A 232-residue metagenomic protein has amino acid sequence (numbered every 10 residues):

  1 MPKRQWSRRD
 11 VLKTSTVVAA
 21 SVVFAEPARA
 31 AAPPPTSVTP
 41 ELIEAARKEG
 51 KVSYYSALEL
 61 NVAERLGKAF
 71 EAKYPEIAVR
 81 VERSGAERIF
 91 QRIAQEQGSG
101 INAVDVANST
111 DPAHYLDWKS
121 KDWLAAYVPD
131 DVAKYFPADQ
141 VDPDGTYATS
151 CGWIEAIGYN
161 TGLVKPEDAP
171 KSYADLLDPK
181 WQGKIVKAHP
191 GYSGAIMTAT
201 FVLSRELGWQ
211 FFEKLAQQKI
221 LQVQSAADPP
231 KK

Functional and structural regions predicted by a protein language model:
M1-D10, T14-A25: N-terminal secretory signal peptides
K13, P40-E44, K48, K68 (+5 more regions): Replace "anionic and nucleotidyl ligands
A28: Lipolytic serine-hydrolase domain surface
A31-P33: Boundary of Sec targeting at the N-terminus
T36-R47, K51-E76, I157: Short, polar/charged alpha-helical segment
S56-G67, V79-A94, N102-K231: Extracytoplasmic ligand-binding site segments that recognize negatively charged/polar headgroups
Y74, Q97, D122: Active-site catalytic pocket residues across diverse enzymes, especially alpha/beta-hydrolases
